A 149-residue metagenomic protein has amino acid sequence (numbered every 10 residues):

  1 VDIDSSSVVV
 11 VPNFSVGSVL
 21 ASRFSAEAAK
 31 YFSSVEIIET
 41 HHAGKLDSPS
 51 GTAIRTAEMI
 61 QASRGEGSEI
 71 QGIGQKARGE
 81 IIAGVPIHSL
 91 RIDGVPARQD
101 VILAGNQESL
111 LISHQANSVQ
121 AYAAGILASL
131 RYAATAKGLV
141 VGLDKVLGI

Functional and structural regions predicted by a protein language model:
V1-A28: Rossmann-fold NAD(P)-binding glycine/threonine-rich loop
S33-I149: C-terminal substrate-binding/catalytic lobe of Rossmann-fold NAD(P)-dependent oxidoreductases
